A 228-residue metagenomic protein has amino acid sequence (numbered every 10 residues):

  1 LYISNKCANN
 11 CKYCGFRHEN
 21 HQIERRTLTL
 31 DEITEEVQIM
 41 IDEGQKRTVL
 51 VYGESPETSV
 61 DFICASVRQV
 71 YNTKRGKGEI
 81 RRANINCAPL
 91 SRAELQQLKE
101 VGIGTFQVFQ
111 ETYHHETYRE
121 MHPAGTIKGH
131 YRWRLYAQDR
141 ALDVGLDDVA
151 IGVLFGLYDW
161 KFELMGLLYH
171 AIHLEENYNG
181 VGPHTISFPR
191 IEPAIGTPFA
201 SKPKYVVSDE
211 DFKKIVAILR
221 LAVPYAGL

Functional and structural regions predicted by a protein language model:
Y2-H18: Local cysteine-cluster metal-coordination motifs and their immediate loop/turn environment, predominantly Fe-S cluster
I3-C7, S59, D211: Secondary-structure capping and boundary motifs in well-ordered enzyme cores
N10, H115-Y118, A194-P198: Short acidic/His/Gly/Ser-rich catalytic and metal-binding motifs that mark active-site loops of diverse hydrolases
H18-T34, M40-V144, D148-I151, L157 (+1 more regions): Core AdoMet radical
G53, G196-S208: Glycine-rich phosphate-binding "P-loop"
T105, R132-T197, D211-L228: Conserved C-terminal portion of the radical SAM core fold that forms the substrate/S-adenosylmethionine-binding
